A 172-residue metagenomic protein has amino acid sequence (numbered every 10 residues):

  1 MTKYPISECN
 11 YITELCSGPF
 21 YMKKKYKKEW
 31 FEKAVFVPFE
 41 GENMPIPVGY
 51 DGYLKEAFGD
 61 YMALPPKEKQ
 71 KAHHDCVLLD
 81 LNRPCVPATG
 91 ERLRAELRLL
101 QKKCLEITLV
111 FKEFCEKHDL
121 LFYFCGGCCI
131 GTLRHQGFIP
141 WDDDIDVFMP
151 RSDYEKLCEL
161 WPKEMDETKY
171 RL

Functional and structural regions predicted by a protein language model:
M1-L121, G131-W141, M149-L172: The feature captures the alpha-helical scaffold/lid subdomain characteristic of nucleotidyltransferase
